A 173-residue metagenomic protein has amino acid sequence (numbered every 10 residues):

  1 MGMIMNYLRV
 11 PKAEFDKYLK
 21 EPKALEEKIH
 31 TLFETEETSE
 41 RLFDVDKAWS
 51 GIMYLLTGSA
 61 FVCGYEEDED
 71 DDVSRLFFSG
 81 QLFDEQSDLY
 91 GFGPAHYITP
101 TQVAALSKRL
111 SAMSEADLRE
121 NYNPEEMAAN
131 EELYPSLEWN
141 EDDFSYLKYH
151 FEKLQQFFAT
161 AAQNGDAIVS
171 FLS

Functional and structural regions predicted by a protein language model:
M1-Y149, K153-Q156, T160: Acidic (Asp/Glu-rich) sequence patches and key acidic residues that form negatively charged surfaces used
L147, Q163-I168: Short terminal or interdomain "cap/linker" segment that borders an active site or interface and mediates
